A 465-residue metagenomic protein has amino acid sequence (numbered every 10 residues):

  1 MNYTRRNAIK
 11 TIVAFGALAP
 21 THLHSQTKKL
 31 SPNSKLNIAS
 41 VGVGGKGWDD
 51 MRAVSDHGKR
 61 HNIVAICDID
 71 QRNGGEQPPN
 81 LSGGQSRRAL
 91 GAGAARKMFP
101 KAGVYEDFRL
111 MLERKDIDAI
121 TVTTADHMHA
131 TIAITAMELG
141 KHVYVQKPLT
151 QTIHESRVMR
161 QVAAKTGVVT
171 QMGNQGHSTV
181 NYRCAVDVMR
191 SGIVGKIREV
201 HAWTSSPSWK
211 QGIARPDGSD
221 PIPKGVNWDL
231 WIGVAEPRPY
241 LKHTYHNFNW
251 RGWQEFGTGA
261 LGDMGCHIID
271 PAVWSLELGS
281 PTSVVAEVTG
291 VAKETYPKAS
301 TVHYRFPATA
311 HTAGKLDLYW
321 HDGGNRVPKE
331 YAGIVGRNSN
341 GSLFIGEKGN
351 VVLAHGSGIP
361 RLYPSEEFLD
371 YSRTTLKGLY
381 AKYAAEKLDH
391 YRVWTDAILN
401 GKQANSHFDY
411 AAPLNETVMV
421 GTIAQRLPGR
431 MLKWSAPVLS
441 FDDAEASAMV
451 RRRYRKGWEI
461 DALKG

Functional and structural regions predicted by a protein language model:
M1-H142, R157-V169, G465: N-terminal glycine-/serine-/threonine-rich beta1-alpha1-beta2 phosphate-ribose binding loop of Rossmann-like
N37-V41, I63-D68, T121-V122, Y144-V145 (+8 more regions): Structural recognition of the beta-strand scaffold that forms the well-ordered cores of secreted hydrolase catalytic
D49, S86, L90, D107-L110 (+10 more regions): Extracytoplasmic/secreted proteins, especially bacterial periplasmic and envelope-associated proteins
G58, H177-S178, Y240: Redox-cofactor-proximal catalytic regions of oxidoreductases
D70-N73, Y105, T123-H129, L149-Q151 (+5 more regions): Short, solvent-exposed turn/loop segments enriched in Gly/Ser/Thr/Pro and often Arg
E113-D116, M137-E138, A164, R190 (+3 more regions): Residue-level signal for alpha-helix termini/capping positions
H142-Y144, L149-G225: A contiguous active-site-proximal alpha/beta segment in oxidoreductase catalytic domains
C184, K196, H201-S205, K210-D409 (+1 more regions): Contiguous beta-strand/loop segments that form the cofactor/metal-binding neighborhood of enzyme cores
